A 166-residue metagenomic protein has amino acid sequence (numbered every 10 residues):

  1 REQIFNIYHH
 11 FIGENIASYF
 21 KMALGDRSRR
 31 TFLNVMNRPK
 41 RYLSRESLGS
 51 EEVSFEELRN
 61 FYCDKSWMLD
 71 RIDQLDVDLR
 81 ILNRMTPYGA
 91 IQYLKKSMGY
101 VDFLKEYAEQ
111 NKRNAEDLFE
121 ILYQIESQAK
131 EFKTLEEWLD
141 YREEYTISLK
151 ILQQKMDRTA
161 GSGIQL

Functional and structural regions predicted by a protein language model:
R1-L24: Short alpha-helix plus adjacent loop in nuclease-associated cores
A17-L166: Conserved helicase C-terminal RecA-like lobe
